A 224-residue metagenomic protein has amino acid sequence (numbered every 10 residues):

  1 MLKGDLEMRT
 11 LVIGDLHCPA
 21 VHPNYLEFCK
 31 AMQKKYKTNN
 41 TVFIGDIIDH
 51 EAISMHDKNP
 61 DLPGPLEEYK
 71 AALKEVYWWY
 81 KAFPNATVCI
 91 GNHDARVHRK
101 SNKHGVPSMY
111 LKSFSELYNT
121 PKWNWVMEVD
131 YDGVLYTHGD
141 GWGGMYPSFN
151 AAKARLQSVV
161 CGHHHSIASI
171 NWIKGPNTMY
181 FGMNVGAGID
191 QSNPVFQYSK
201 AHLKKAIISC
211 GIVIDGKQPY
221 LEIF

Functional and structural regions predicted by a protein language model:
M1, A31-M32, V126, P147-A151: Short, flexible, glycine/charge-rich loop motifs used to bind or transfer phosphoryl groups or to couple energy/partner
M1-P23, D132, H165: Mobile, glycine- and charge-enriched loop segments and immediately flanking short secondary-structure elements within
L2-V12, M32-T41, I47-H56, Y77-A82 (+5 more regions): Feature recognizes metal-dependent phosphohydrolase scaffolds
L11, T87, P121-V126, T137 (+1 more regions): General small-molecule cofactor/ligand-binding pocket signal
I13-N119: Core catalytic region of metal-dependent phosphoesterases/phosphodiesterases, especially metallo-beta-lactamase-like
V88-H93, W125, E222-F224: Acidic carboxylate-rich catalytic motifs and surrounding loops in phosphoryl-/glycosyl-chemistry enzymes
S115-D132: Short acidic low-complexity segments
V134-E222: Conserved beta-sheet core of the metallophosphoesterase superfamily
